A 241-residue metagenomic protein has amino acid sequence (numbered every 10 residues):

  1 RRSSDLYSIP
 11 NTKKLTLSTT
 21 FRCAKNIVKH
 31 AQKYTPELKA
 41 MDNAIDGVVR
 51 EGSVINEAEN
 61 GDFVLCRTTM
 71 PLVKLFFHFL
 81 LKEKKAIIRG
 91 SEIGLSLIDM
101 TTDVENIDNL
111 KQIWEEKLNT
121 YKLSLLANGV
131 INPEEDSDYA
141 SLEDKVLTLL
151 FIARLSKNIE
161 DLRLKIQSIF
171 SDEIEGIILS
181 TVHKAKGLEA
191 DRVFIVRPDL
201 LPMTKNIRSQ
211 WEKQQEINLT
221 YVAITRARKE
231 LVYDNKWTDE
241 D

Functional and structural regions predicted by a protein language model:
R1-D241: The feature marks helicase ATPase cores and/or their adjacent C-terminal helical subdomains in SF1/SF2/AAA+ helicases
